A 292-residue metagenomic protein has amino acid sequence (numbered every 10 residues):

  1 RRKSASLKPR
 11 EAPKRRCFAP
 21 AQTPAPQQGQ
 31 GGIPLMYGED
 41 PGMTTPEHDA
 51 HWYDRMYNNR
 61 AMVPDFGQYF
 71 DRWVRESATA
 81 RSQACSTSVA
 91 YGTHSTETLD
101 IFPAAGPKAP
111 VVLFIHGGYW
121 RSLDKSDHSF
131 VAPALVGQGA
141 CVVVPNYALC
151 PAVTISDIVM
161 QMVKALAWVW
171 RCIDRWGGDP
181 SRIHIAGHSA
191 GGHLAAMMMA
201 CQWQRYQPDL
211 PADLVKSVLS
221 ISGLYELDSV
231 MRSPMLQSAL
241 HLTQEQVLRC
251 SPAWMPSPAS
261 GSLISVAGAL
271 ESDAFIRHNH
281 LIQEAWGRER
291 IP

Functional and structural regions predicted by a protein language model:
P20, Q30-I33, P41: Low-complexity intrinsically disordered segments
P24, M36-P292: Alpha/beta-hydrolase superfamily serine-hydrolase fold, recognizing
Q27: Detector for the Zn2+-coordinating histidines of canonical Cys2His2
